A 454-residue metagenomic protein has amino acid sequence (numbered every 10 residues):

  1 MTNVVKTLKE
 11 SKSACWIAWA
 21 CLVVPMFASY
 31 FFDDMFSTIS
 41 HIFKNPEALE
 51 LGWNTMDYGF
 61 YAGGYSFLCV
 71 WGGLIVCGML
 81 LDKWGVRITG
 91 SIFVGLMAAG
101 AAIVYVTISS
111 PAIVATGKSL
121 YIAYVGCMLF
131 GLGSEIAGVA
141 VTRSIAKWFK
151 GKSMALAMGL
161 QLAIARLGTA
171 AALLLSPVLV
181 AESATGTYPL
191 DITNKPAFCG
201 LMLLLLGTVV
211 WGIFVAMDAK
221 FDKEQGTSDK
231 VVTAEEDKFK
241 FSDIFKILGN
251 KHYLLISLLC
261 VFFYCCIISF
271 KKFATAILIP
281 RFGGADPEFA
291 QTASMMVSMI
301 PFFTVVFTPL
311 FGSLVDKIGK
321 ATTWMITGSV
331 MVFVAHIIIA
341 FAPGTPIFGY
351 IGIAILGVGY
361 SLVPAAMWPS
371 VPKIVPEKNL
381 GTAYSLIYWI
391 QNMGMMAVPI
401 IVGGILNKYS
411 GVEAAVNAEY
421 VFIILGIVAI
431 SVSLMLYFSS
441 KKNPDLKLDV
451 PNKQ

Functional and structural regions predicted by a protein language model:
F36-H41, N250-T304, T308, V398-P399: Extracytoplasmic gate region of multi-pass secondary transporters
G63-M79, S298-F311: Central cavity-lining transmembrane alpha-helices of secondary-active solute carriers, predominantly the Major
W71-A112: Conserved MFS/SLC helix-loop-helix module at the cytosolic interface between two early adjacent transmembrane helices
D82-V94, D316-S329: Cytoplasmic membrane-interface "Motif A"-like loop-to-helix N-cap segments of 12-TM Major Facilitator Superfamily
G95-T116, V330-G344: C-terminal ends and interior cores of transmembrane alpha-helices in multi-pass membrane transporters/permeases
G126-I164: Cytoplasmic helix-loop-helix junction between adjacent transmembrane helices in 12-TM secondary transporters
N194-F214, N417-L436: Symmetry-related core transmembrane helices of the 12-TM Major Facilitator Superfamily/SLC fold
A321-M367: C-terminal transmembrane helical hairpin of 12-TM major facilitator-type secondary transporters
